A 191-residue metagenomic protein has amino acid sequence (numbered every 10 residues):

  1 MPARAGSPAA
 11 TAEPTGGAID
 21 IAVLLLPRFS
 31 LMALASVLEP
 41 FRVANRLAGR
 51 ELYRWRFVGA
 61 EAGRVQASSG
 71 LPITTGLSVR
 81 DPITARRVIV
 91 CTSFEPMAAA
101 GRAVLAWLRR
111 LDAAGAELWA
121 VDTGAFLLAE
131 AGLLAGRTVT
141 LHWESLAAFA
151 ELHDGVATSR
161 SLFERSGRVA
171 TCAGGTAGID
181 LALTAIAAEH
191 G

Functional and structural regions predicted by a protein language model:
M1-L118, L127-E130, S159, L183 (+1 more regions): Extended, subdomain-level signal for the structured scaffold at the beginning of enzyme domains
M32, S36, E144, A173 (+1 more regions): Conserved active-site and cofactor/substrate-binding residues in soluble primary-metabolism enzymes
E39, W143, A147, E151 (+1 more regions): Residues on a specific face of well-ordered alpha-helices
R46, E151-D154, A187-G191: Generic secondary-structure signature for well-ordered alpha-helical cores
L128-W143, V169, I186: Short beta-strand and adjoining strand-loop segment in the mid-core of the Rossmann-like NAD(P)-dependent dehydrogenase
A135-R165: A conserved active-site-flanking secondary-structure segment within enzyme catalytic domains
S161-G191: Conserved anion/nucleotide-ligand pocket segment
